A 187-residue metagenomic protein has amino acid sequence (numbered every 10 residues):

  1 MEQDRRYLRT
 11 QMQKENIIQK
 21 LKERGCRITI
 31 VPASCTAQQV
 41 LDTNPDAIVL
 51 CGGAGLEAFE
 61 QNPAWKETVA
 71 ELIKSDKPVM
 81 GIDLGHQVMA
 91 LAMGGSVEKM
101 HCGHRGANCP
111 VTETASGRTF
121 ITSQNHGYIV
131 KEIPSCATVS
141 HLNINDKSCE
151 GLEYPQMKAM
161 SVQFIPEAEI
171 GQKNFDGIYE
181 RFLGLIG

Functional and structural regions predicted by a protein language model:
M1-Q38, D42-T43, E167-E169, R181-G187: RNA-binding accessory domains that recognize and position tRNA/RNA substrates
R5-T10, T122-S123, M160-F164: Active-site-proximal beta-strand elements of phosphoester/diester hydrolases
I28, V79, A159: Hydrophobic anchor at the start of a short beta-strand that flanks the dinucleotide cofactor-binding loop
A47, C51-G127, Q172-R181, L185: Cysteine-nucleophile active-site neighborhood
G117-M157: Catalytic beta-strand/loop cores that center a nucleophilic Ser/Cys/Thr and support acyl-enzyme chemistry
G151-G187: A glycine-centered loop/beta-turn motif at secondary-structure junctions
